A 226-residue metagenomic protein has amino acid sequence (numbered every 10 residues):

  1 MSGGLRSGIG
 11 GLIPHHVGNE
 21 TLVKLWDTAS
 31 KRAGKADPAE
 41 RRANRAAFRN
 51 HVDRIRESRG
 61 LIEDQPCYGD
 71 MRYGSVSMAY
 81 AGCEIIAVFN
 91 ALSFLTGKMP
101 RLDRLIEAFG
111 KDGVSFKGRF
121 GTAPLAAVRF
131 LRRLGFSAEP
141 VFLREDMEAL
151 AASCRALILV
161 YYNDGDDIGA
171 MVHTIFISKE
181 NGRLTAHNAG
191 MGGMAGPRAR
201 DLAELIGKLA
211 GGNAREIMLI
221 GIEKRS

Functional and structural regions predicted by a protein language model:
M1-F116: Active-site-adjacent structural segments surrounding the nucleophilic cysteine of cysteine proteases and isopeptidases
G11-H15, T21-D27, S178-S226: Noncatalytic regulatory segments and standalone regulatory/sensor domains
R72-M78, A127, L131, I206-A210: Non-catalytic, solvent-exposed segments at the cell envelope interface
E84-A87, A123-A127, L143, M147: Stable alpha-helical elements in mature extracytoplasmic
I85, F120-P124, A199, N213: A structural signal for well-ordered alpha-helical scaffolds and beta->alpha junctions
V114-P140: Mid-length scaffold segments of soluble, non-membrane domains
E139-A186: Active-site-adjacent substructure of cysteine-protease-like catalytic cores
